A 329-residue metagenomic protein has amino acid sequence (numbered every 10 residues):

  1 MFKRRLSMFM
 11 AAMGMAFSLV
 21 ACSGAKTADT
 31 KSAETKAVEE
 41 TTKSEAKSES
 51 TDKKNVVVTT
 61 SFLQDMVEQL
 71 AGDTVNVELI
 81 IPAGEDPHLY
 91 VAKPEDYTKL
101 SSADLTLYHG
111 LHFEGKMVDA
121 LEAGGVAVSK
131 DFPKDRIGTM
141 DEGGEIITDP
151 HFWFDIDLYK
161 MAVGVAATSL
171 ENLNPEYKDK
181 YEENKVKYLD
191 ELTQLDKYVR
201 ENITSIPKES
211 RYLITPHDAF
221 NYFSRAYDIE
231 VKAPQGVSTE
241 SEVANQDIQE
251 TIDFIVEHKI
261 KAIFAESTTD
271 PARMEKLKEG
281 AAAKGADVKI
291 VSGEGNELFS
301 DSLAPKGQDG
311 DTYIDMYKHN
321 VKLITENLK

Functional and structural regions predicted by a protein language model:
F2, M8, C22-K329: Extracytoplasmic metal-acquisition and chelation regions
S7-M13: Sec-dependent N-terminal signal peptides
